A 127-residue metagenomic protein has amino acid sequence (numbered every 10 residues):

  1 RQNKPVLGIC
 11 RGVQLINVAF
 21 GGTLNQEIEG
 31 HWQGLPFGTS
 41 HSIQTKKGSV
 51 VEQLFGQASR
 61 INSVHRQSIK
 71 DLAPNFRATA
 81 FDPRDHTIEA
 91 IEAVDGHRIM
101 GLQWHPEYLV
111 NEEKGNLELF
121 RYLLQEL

Functional and structural regions predicted by a protein language model:
R1-Q2, E29-L127: Amide-donor transfer/coupling interface in amidating biosynthetic enzymes
R1-T23: Catalytic nucleophile loop
G21-H31: Short, surface-exposed, charged loop/turn segments at secondary-structure junctions
